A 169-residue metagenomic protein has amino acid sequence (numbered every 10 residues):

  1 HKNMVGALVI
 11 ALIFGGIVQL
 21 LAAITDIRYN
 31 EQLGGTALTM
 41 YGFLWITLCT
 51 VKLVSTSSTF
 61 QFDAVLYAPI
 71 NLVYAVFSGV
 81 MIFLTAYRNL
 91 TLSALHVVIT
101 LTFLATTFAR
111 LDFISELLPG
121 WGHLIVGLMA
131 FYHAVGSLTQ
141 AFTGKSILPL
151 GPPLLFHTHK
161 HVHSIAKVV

Functional and structural regions predicted by a protein language model:
K2, V54-Y67, L111-L118, G144-P149: Juxtamembrane/interface segments of multi-pass membrane proteins
K2-I46: Early transmembrane hairpin module of multi-pass membrane proteins
N3-G15, T59-Y74, H96, L124: Structural signature of hydrophobic alpha-helical transmembrane segments
L21-R28, T47-Q61, V80-L84: Membrane-helix exit/interface motif
A22, Y87, I99, P119-V126 (+1 more regions): Charged, alpha-helix-forming regions
T25-L33, F83-A94: Membrane-helix interface "capping/anchor" motifs
P69-V80, L90-L111, S115-G136: Alpha-helical membrane segments in multi-pass integral membrane proteins
Q140-V169: Extramembrane terminal tails and long inter-domain/linker segments of multi-pass membrane proteins
